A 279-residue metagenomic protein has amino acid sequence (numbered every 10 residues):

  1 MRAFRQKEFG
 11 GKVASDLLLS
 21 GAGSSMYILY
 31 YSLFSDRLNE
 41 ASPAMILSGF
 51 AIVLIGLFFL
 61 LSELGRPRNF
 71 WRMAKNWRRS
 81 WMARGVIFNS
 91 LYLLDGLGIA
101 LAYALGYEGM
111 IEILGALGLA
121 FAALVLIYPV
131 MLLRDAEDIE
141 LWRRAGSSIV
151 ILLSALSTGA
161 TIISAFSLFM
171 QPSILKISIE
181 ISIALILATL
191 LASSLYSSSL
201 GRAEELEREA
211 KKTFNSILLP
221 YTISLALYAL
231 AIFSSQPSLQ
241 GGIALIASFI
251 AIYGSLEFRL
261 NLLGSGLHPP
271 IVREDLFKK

Functional and structural regions predicted by a protein language model:
M1-D36, L47-F50, S265-H268: N-terminal signal-anchor module of multipass membrane proteins
M1-S15, R72-N76, S80, R208-K212 (+1 more regions): Extramembrane terminal tails and long inter-domain/linker segments of multi-pass membrane proteins
R5-Q6, M45, A74, P237-G241: Helix-boundary and loop/linker segments of multi-pass membrane transporters
G11, L17-A22, R37, N76-M82 (+2 more regions): Long, contiguous internal "core" modules enriched in hydrophobic/ aromatic residues
M26-L33, L38-L91, D95: Membrane helical hairpin/interfacial module
P43-F50, Q240, L245-S248: Short, 15-30-residue, compositionally biased linear elements with alpha-helical propensity or flexible coil
F58-L61, A83-G85, M131, E257-S265: Juxtamembrane membrane-interface segments at transmembrane alpha-helix termini
G65-R72, L133, E137-I139, R202 (+2 more regions): Juxtamembrane/interfacial segments flanking transmembrane helices
